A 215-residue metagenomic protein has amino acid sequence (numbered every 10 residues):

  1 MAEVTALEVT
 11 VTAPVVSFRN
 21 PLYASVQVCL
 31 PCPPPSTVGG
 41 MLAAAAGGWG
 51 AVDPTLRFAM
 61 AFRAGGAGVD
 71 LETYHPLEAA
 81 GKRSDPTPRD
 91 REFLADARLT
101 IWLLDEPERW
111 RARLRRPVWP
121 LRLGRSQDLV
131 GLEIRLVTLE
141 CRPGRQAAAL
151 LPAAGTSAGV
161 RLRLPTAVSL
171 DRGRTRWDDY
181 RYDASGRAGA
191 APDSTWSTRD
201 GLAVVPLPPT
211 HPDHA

Functional and structural regions predicted by a protein language model:
M1-Y23: N-terminal, Lys/Arg- and Ser/Thr-rich interaction peptides
E3, V52-P54, A95-A97: A short, structural micro-pattern
L7, L56-F58, A97-L99: Generic beta-strand structural signal
T10-T12, A61-R63, L104: A structural detector for beta-sheet-dominated domains
V16-S17, W49, E108-R109: Primarily extracytoplasmic ectodomains and periplasmic/lumenal surface modules that are beta-strand-rich
L22-K82: Glycine/small-residue-rich interface belts in oligomeric ring/scaffold proteins and their assembly partners
G65-A215: Internal, well-folded beta-alpha domain core
